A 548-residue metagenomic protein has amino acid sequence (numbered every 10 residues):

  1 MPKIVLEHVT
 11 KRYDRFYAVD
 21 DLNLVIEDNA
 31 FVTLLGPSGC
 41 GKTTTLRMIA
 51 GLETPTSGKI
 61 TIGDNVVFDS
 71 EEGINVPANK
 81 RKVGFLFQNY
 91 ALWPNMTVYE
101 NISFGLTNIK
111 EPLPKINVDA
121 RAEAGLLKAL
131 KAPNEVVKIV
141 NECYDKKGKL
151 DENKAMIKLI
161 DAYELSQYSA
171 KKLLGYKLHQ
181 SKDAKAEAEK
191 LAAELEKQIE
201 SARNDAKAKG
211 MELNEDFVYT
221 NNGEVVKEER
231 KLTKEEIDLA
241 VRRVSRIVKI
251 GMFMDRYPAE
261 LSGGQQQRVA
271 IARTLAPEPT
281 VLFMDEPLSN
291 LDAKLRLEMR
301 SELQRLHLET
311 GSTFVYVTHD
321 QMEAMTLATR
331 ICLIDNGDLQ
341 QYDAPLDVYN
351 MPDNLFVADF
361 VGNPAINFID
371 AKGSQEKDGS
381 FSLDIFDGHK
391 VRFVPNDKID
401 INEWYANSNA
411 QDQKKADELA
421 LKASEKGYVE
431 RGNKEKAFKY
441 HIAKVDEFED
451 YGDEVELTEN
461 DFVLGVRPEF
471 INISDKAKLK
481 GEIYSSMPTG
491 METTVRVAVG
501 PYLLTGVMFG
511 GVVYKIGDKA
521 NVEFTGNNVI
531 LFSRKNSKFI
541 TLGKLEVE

Functional and structural regions predicted by a protein language model:
V5, V25, T61, N521-E523: ABC ATPase nucleotide-binding domain
L35-P37: The feature captures the beta-strand-to-loop junction immediately N-terminal to the Walker
A50: Helix-to-loop junction immediately C-terminal to a conserved catalytic motif
K59-T61, N65, D338: ATP-binding/catalytic-site motifs of ATP-hydrolyzing domains
V67-G84, N108-A120, L127, K131 (+7 more regions): ABC ATPase NBD coupling module
E100-F104, N108, G223-F356: ABC ATPase nucleotide-binding domains
K171, K377-E548: Non-catalytic connector elements of ABC transporters
